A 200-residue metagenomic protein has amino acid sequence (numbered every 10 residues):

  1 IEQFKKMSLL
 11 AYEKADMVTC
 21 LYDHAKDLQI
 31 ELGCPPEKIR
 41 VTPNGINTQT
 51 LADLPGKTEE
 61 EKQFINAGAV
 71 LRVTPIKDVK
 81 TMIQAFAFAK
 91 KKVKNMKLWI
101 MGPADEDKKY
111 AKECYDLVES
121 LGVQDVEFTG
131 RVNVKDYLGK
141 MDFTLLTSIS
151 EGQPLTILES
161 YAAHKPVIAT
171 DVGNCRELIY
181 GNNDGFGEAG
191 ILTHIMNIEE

Functional and structural regions predicted by a protein language model:
I1-D16: A conserved, positively charged/aromatic
H24, G45: Carbohydrate-associated surface elements
I46, V70, K97-K112: Glycosyltransferase donor-sugar binding loop
E59-K77, I83-F86, W99: Conserved donor-binding/catalytic core segment of Leloir-type glycosyltransferases
A111-R131: Nucleotide-activated donor-binding/catalytic signature segment of Leloir-type glycosyltransferases, i.e., the conserved
I149: Aromatic "clamp/platform" in nucleotide-sugar-dependent glycosyltransferases that forms part of the donor/acceptor
P166-A169, N174-I179: Short hydrophobic beta-strand element within catalytic cores of glycosyltransferases and related nucleotide-activated
R176-E200: Change "using UDP/GDP/dTDP sugars" to "using nucleotide sugars
